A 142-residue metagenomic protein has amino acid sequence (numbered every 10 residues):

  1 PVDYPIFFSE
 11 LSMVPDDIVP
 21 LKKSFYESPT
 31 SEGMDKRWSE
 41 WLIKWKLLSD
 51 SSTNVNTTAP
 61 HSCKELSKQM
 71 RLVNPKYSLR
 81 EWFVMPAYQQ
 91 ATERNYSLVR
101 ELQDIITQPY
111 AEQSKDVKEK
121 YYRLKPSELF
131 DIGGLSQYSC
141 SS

Functional and structural regions predicted by a protein language model:
P1-S142: Regulatory N- and C-terminal appendages and interdomain linkers associated with kinase/kinase-like NTP transferase
